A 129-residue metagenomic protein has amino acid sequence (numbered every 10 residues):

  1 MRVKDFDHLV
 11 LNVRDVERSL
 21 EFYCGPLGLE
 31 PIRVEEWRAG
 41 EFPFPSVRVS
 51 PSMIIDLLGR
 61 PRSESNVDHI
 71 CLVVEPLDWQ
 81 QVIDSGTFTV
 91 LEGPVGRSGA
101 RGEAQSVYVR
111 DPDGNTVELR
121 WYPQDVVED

Functional and structural regions predicted by a protein language model:
M1-E17, V67-I70, D125-D129: N-terminal beta-strand motif that seeds the catalytic metal site of vicinal oxygen chelate
V10-I54: Core segments of cupin and vicinal oxygen chelate
V16, I70-T116, Q124-V127: Vicinal oxygen chelate
R38-P43, E64-N66, A100-Q105: Short acidic/glycine-enriched loop/turn segments that link adjacent beta-strands
I55-L58, Y108, E118: Conserved beta-strand in the GNAT
L57-R60, E64-D68, V73: Helix-adjacent hinge/juxtasegments
